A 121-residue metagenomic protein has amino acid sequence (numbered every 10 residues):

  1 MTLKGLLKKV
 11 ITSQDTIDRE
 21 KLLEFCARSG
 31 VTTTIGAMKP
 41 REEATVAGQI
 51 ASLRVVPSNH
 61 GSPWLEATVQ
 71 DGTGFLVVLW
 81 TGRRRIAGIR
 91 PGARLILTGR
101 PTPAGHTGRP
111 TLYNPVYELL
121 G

Functional and structural regions predicted by a protein language model:
M1-A47, A51-R54, N59, R90 (+1 more regions): OB/S1-fold single-stranded nucleic-acid-binding modules and their adjacent gly/ser/pro-rich low-complexity linkers
K39, R83-T98: Short nucleic-acid-contacting surface segments enriched for D/E, G, S/T with interspersed K/R
A44-V46, L65, L95: Hydrophobic core residues within well-ordered beta-strands of beta-rich domains
Q49, R100-P101: Short, surface-exposed secondary-structure boundary micro-motifs
I50-R54, D71-T73, G82: Short glycine-rich, polar/acidic loop-and-turn segments at beta strand-coil junctions
P57, P101-G105: Short, low-complexity Ser/Thr-rich regulatory SLiMs
S58-V78: OB-fold (S1/OB) nucleic-acid-binding surfaces
F75, W80-R83, A104-G121: Single-stranded nucleic acid-binding surfaces, predominantly the OB-fold ssDNA-binding core
